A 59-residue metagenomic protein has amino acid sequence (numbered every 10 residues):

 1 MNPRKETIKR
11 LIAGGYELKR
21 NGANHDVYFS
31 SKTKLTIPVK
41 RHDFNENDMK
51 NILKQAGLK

Functional and structural regions predicted by a protein language model:
M1-N21, F29-K59: Basic nucleic-acid-binding interfaces
H25: Histidine-centered active-site/metal-ligand motif
